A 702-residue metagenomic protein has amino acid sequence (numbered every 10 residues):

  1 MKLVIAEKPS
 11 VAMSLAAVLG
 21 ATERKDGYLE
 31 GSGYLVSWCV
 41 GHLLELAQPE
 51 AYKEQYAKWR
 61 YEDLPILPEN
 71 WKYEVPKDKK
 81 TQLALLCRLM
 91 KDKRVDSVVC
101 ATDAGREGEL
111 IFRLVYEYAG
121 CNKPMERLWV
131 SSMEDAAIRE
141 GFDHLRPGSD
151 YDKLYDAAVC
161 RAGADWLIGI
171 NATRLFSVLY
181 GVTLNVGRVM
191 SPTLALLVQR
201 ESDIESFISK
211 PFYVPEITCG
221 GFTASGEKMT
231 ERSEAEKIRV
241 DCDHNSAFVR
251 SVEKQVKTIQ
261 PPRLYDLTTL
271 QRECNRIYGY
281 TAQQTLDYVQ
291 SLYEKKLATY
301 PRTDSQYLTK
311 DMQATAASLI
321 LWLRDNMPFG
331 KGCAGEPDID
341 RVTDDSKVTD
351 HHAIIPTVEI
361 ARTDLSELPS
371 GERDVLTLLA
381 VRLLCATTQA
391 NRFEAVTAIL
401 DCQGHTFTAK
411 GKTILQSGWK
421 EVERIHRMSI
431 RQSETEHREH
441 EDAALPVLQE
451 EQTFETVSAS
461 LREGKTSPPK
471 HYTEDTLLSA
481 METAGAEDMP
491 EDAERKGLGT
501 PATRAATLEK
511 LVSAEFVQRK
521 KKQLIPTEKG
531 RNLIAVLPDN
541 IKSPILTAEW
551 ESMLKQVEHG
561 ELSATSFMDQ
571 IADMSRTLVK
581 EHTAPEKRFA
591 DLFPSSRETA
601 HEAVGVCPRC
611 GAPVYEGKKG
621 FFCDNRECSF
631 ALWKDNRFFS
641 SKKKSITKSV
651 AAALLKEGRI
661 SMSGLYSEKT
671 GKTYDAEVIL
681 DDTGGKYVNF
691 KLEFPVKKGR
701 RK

Functional and structural regions predicted by a protein language model:
M1-A162, W166, I430, V457 (+1 more regions): Intrinsically disordered, low-complexity regulatory segments
M1-L3, A101-A104, G181-T183, K254-R263 (+3 more regions): Conserved short loop/turn motifs at secondary-structure junctions
K2-L3, M90, Y118, T173 (+3 more regions): Basic, low-complexity terminal or inter-domain segments flanking catalytic cores
V11, D78-L86, A104-V115, E134-I138 (+23 more regions): Helical mechanochemical/support elements of P-loop NTPase systems and associated helical scaffolds
W71-E74, T102, N122-E126, P147-L154 (+6 more regions): Short, polar/flexible loop-turn hinges at active-site or ligand-entry regions and domain interfaces
K93, D135-C219, K254-T258: C-terminal or mid-to-C-terminal helical accessory/interaction module adjacent to the motor/catalytic core
R232-Y265, Q271: Metal- or metallocofactor-binding catalytic centers and their adjacent structured scaffolds across diverse enzyme
